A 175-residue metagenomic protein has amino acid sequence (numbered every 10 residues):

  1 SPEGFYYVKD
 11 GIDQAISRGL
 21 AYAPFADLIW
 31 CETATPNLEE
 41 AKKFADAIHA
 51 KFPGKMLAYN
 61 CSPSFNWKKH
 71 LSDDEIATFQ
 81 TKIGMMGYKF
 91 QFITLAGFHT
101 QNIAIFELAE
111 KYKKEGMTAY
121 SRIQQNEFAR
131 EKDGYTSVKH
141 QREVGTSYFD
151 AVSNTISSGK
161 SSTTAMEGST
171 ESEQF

Functional and structural regions predicted by a protein language model:
S1-F92, I105-F106, E110, T146-F175: Alpha/beta enzyme core
D46-L57, K114-E115, R122-Q125, A129-R130: P-loop/Walker A phosphate-binding loop and immediately adjacent motor/lid segment at beta-alpha junctions
I93-F98: Short acidic/histidine-rich active-site segments
N102-T118: C-terminal helical cap(s) of enzyme catalytic domains, especially alpha/beta-barrels
G116-E167: Flexible C-terminal active-site loop/helix
